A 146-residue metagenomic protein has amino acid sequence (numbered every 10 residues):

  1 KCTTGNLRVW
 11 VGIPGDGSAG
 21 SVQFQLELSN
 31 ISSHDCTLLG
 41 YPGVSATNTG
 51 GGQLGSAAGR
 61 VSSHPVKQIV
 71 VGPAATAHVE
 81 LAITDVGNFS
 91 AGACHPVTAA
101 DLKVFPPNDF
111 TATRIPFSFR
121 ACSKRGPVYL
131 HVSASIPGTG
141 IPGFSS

Functional and structural regions predicted by a protein language model:
K1-S18, G143: Low-complexity, acidic Ser/Thr/Pro/Gly-rich terminal tails and inter-domain linkers that flank the onset of structured
V11-V22, G51, P107-A112, P116-S118: Post-signal/leader-peptide non-cytosolic segments of secretory proteins
S18-Q25, H95-A99: Short, solvent-exposed loop/turn segments enriched in Ser/Thr/Gly
L26-D35: Asparagine-centered strand-capping/turn motif at beta-strand->loop junctions
T37-Q53: Short acidic, flexible loop segments centered on an aromatic residue
T49, A57-N88: Intrinsically disordered, low-complexity Pro/Gly/Ser/Thr-rich segments with frequent PxxP/GP/PP motifs and embedded
D85-V128: Terminal connector regions
H131-S146: Short, low-complexity, Pro/Ser/Thr/Gly-rich segments in the mature regions of secreted, periplasmic
